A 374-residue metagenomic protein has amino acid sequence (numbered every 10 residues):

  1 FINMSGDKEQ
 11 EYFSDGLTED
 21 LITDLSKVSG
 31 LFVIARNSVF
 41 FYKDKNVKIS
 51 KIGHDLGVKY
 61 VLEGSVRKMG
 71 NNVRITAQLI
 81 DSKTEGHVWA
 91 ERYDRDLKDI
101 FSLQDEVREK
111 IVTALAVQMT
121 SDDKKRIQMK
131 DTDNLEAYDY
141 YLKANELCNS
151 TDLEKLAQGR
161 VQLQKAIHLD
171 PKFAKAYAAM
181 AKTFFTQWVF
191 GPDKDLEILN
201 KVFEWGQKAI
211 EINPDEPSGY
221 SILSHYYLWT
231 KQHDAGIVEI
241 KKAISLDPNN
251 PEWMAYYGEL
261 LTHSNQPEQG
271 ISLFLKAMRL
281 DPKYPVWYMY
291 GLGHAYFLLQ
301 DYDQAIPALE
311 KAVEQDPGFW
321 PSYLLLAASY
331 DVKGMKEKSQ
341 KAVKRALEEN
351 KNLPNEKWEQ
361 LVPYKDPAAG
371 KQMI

Functional and structural regions predicted by a protein language model:
F1-V332: Acidic, proline/glycine-rich low-complexity intrinsically disordered segments
R126-Q128, L275, R345, N355-L361: Short, charged low-complexity linear motifs
L273, K336, G370-K371: Alpha-helix initiation and N-capping motif
P317, K333-Q340, P363-P367: Short, well-ordered coil↔helix boundary/capping segments
A327, S339, M373: Hydrophobic, well-ordered secondary-structure elements that form the walls of internal hydrophobic environments
D331-P354: TPR/TPR-like (Sel1-like) alpha-helical repeat modules
N352-I374: Terminal, low-structured helical/coil segments at or just beyond the last alpha-helical repeat
